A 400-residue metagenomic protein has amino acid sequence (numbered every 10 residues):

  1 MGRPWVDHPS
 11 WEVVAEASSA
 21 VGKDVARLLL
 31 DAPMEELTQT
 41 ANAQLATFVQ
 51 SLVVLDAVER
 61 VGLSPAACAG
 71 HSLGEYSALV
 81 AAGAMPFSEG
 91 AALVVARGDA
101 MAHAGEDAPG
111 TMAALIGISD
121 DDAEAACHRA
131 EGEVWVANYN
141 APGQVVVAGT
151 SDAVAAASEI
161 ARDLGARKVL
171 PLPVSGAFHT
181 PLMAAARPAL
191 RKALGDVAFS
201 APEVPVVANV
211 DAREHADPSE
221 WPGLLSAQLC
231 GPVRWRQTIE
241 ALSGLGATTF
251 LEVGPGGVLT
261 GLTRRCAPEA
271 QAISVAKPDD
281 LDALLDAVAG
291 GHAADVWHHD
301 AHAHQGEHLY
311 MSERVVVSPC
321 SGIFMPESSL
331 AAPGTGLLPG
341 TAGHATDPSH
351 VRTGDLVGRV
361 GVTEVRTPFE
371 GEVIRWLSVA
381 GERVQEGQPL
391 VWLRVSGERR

Functional and structural regions predicted by a protein language model:
M1-A123, K168, L172, T249-D279: FabD-like malonyl-/acyl-CoA
S19-K23, P33, A82-G231: Alpha/beta catalytic cores of group-transfer enzymes, especially the acyltransferase/condensing modules of polyketide
E59, R162, E240-G246: Non-catalytic positions within long, well-ordered alpha-helices that form the structural scaffold/packing of enzyme
Q271-D295: Short, flexible loop segments at boundaries between secondary-structure elements
H299-E370, I374: Acidic, low-complexity mobile loops and tails
L356, V362, P389, V395-S396: Short, surface-exposed secondary-structure boundary micro-motifs
E372-L390: Short, compact, well-ordered microdomains
